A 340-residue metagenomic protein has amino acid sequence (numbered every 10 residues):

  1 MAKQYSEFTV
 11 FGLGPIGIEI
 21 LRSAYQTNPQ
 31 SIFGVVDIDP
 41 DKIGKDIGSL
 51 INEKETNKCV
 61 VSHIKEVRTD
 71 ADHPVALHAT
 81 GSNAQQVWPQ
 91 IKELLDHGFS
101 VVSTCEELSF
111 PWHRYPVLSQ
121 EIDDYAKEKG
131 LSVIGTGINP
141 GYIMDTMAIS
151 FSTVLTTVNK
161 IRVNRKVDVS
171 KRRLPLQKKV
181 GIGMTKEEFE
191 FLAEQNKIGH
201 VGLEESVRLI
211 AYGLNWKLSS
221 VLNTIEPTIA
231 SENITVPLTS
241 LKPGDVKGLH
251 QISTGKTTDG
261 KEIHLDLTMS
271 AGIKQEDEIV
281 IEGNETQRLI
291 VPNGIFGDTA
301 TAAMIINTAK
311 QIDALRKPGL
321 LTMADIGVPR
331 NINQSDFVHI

Functional and structural regions predicted by a protein language model:
M1-I51: N-terminal Rossmann-like dinucleotide-binding module
F11, P15, S152-D277, I295 (+2 more regions): Active-site-lining helix/loop region of Rossmann-like oxidoreductase modules
I38, F99, C105-S109, I138-N139 (+1 more regions): Short, ordered loop/turn segments at secondary-structure junctions
D39-A71: Conserved N-terminal Rossmann-fold NAD(P) cofactor-binding segment
E66-V75, A84-E106: Rossmann-fold NAD(P) dinucleotide-binding segment
T80-G81: Short glycine-/small-residue-rich Rossmann-like dinucleotide-binding loops
K92, C105-L131: Rossmann-fold NAD(P)-binding glycine/threonine-rich loop
S270-I340: C-terminal helical cap and adjacent loop that interface with cofactors, partners, or active-site loops
